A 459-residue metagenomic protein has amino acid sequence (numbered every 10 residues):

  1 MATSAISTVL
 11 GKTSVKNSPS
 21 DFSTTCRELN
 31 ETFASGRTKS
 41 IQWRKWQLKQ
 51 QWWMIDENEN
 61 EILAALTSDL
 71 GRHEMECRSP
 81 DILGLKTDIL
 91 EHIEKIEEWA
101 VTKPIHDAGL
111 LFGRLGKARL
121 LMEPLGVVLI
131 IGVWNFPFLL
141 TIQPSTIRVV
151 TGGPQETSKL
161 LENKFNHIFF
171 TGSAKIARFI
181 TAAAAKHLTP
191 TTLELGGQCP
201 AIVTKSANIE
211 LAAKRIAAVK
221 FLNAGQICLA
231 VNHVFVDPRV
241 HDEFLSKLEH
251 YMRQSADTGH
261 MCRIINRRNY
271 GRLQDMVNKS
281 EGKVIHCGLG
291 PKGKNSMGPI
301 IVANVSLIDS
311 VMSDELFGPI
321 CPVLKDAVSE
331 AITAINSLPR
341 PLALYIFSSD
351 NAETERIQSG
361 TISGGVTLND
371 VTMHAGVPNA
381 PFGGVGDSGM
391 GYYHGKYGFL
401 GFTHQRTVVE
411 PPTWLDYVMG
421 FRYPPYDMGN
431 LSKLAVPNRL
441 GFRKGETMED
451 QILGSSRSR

Functional and structural regions predicted by a protein language model:
A2-L120: N-terminal Rossmann-like NAD(P)+-binding subdomain of aldehyde/semialdehyde dehydrogenases
T3-V9, E31, S40-W43, S145 (+2 more regions): Conserved C-terminal structural/oligomerization subdomain of aldehyde/semialdehyde dehydrogenase
T13, K175-L307, L368: ALDH superfamily catalytic-core signature
F33, W52-I55, E59, L70 (+13 more regions): Structural signal for hydrophobic packing residues in well-ordered secondary-structure cores of soluble enzyme domains
R44, I89, I147, I168 (+6 more regions): Residue-level signal for inorganic ion chemistry
A108-L211, E449-L453, S458-R459: Rossmann-like NAD(P) dinucleotide-binding subdomain of oxidoreductase/dehydrogenase enzymes
I131, G153, T171, V219 (+3 more regions): Conserved residues at the C-terminal ends of beta-strands
